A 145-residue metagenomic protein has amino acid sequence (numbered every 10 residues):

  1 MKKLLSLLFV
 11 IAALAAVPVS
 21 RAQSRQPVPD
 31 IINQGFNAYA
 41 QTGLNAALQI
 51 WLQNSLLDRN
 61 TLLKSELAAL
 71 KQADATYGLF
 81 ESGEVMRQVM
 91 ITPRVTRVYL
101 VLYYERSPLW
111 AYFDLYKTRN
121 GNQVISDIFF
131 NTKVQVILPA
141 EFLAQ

Functional and structural regions predicted by a protein language model:
M1-L8: Bacterial N-terminal signal peptides that target proteins for export
L8-A16: Bacterial N-terminal signal peptides
P18-Q41: Short, low-complexity N-terminal intrinsically disordered segments enriched in polar/charged residues
D30-N33, N45-V95: Short solvent-exposed beta->alpha transition segments
Q88-Q145: Exposed beta-sheet edge and beta->alpha loop/turn motif
